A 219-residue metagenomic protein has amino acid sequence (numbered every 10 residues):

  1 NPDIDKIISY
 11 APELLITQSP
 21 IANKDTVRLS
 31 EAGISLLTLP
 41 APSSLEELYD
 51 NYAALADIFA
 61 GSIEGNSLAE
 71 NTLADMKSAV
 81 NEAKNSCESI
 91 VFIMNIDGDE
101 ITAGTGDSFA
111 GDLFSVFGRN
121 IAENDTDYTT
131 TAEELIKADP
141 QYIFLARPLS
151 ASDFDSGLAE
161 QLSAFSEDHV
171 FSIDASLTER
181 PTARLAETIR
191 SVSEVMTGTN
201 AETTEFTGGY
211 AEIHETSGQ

Functional and structural regions predicted by a protein language model:
N1-I58, T129-S166: Acidic/His-rich segments in extracytoplasmic proteins that coordinate ligands and/or metal ions
P12-L15, L37-P42, A54-S67, D97-G104 (+2 more regions): Second-shell loop/turn segments in exported
L39, I93, N124, I173-A175 (+1 more regions): Conserved beta-strand termini and adjacent loop/short-helix elements that scaffold enzyme active sites in alpha/beta
E47-F59, N66, E70, A83 (+1 more regions): Structured C-terminal subdomain patch of bacterial secreted/periplasmic proteins
I63-F117, G209-Q219: Basic- and aromatic-lined ligand-binding clefts that recognize polyanionic substrates
S89-N95, N124-D125, L145-A146: Short, conserved beta-strand edge motifs with alternating hydrophobic and charged residues
G104-Y128, H169-S172: His/Asp/Glu-enriched short active-site or ligand-binding loop at hydrolase and phosphoryl-transfer sites
N124-A132, E205-Y210: Short catalytic/ligand-gating loop segments at beta-alpha or beta-beta junctions within enzyme catalytic domains
